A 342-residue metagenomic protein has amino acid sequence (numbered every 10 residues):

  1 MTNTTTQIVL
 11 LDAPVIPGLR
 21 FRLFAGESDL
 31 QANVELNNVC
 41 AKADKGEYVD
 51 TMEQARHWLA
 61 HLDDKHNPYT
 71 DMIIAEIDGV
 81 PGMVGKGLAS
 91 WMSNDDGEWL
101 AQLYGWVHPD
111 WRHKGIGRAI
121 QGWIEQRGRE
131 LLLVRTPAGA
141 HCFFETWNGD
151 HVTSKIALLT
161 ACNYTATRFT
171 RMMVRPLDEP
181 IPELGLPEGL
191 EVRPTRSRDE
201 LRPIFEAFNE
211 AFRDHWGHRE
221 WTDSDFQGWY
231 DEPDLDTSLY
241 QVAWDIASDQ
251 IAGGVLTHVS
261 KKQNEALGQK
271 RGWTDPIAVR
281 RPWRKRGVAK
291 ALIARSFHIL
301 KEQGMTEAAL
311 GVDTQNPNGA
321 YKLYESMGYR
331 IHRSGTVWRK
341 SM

Functional and structural regions predicted by a protein language model:
M1-A13, W91-L190, T336-K340: Acyl-donor-binding surface of acyltransferase catalytic domains
T2-H61, G185-W221: Short amphipathic alpha-helix that is part of the acyltransferase structural core
A41-H66, G87-D96, R213-I277: A conserved beta-strand-loop-helix scaffold within acyl/acetyltransferase catalytic domains
I74-I77, M92, Q102-I116, T274-R284 (+1 more regions): A short, internal acetyl-CoA/4′-phosphopantetheine-binding micro-motif in the GNAT/acyltransferase core
G79-P81, D249: Glycine-biased flexible loop/turn sites that connect beta-strands or occur in inter-domain linkers
H113-E130, D275-V279, K285-E302, E307 (+1 more regions): Conserved acetyl-CoA-binding loop-helix of GNAT-fold acetyltransferases
K155-L159, Y324, Y329: Conserved active-site tyrosine of GNAT-family acetyltransferases
I293, N316-A320, V337-M342: Short glycine/proline-centered loop/turn elements that form peptide/ligand docking sites
